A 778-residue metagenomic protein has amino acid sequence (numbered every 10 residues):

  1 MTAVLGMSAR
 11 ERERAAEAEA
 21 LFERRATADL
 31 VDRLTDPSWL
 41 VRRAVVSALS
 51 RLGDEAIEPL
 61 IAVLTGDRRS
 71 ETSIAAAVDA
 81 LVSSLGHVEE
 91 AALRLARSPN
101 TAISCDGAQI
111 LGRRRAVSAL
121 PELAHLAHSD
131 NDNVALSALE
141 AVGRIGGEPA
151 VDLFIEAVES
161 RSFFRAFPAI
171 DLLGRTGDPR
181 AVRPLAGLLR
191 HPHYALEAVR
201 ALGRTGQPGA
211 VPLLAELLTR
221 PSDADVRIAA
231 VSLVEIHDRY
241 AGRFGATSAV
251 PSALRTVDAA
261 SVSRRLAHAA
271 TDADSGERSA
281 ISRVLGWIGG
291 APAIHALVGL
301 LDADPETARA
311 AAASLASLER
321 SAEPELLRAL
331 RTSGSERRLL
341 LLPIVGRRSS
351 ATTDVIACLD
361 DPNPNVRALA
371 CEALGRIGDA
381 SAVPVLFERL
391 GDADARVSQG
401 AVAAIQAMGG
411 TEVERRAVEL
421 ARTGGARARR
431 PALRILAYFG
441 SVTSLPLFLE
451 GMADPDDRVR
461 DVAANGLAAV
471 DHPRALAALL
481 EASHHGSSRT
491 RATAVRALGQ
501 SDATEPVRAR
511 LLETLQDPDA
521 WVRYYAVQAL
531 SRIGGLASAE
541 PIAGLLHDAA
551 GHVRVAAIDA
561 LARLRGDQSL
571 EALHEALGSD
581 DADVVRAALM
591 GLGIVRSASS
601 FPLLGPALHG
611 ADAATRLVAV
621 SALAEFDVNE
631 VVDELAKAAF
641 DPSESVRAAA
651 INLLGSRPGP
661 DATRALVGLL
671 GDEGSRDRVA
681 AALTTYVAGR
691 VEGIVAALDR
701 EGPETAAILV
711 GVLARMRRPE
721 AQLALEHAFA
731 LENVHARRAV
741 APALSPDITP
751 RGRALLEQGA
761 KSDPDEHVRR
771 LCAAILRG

Functional and structural regions predicted by a protein language model:
A3-R24, D32, L40-D54, A62 (+49 more regions): Structural detector for internal amphipathic alpha-helices that build alpha-solenoid repeat scaffolds
D29: Short acidic active-site motifs
P37, R68-R69, P99, D130 (+23 more regions): Structural signature of alpha-solenoid helical repeat scaffolds
